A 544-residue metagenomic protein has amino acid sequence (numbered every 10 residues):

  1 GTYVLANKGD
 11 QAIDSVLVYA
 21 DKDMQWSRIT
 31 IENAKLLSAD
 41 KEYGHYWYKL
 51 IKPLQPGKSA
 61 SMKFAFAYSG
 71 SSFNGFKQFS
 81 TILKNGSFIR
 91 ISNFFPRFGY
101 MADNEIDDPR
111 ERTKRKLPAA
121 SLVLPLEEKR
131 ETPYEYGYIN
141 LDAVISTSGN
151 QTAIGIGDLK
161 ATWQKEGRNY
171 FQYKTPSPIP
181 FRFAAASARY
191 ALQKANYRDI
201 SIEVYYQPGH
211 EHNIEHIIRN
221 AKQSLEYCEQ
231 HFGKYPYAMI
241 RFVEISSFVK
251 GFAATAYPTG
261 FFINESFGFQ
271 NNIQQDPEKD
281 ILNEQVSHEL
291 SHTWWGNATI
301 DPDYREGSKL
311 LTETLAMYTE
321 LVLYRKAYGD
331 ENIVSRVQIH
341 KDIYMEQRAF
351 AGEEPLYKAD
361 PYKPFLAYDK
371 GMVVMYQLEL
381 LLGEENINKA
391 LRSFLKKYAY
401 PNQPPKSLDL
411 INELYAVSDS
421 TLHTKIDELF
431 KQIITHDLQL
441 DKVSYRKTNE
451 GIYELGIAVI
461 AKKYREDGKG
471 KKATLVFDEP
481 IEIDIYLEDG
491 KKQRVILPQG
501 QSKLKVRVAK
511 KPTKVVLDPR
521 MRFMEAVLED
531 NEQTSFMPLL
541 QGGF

Functional and structural regions predicted by a protein language model:
T2, K116-E127, I139, T152 (+5 more regions): Non-catalytic accessory/interaction domains
T2-A12: Membrane-interface segments at or immediately adjacent to transmembrane helices that form the boundary between
Q11-V18, R28, S72-F76, A153-I156 (+1 more regions): Short, hydrophobic/aromatic beta-strand segments
I13, D23-G86, K129-P133, L497-K511 (+1 more regions): A surface-exposed beta-strand-loop module
I13-L36, S146, D478-G490, V516: Solvent-exposed beta-hairpin/edge-strand motifs
E42-Y46, Y173, V204-I457: Hydrophobic alpha-helical and helix-loop surface patches within well-folded domains that function as non-catalytic
A65-R189, G352, A461, A473-L475 (+1 more regions): Extended, low-hydrophobicity, Ser/Thr/Pro/Gly-biased non-transmembrane segments
E127-N140, S146-S148, P208, R219-G233 (+1 more regions): Conserved, compact domain cores that house catalytic/ligand-binding motifs in diverse enzymes and effector modules
